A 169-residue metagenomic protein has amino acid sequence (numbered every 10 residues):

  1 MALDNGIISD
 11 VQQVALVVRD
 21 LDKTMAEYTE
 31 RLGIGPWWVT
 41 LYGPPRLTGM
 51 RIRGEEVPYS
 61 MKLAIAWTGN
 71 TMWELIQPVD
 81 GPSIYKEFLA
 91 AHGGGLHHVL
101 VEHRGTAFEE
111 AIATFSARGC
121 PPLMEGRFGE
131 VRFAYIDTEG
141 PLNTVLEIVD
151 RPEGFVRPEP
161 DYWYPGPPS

Functional and structural regions predicted by a protein language model:
M1-G6, K86-H92: Short, flexible, solvent-exposed loop/turn segments with mixed acidic/basic and small polar residues
M1-R51: Long, hydrophobic N-terminal alpha-helical segment
A2-G6, L16, T71-E74, E109-S169: Vicinal oxygen chelate
S9, V57-Y59, R127-G129: Short solvent-exposed loop/turn micro-motifs enriched in small/polar/acidic residues
Q12-R19, L63-M72, F88-A107: Vicinal oxygen chelate
D22-G43, A90-G94, V101-F128, R157: Extended intrinsically disordered, low-complexity coil regions enriched in Ser, Thr, Gly, Ala and often Pro
G35-F88, R132-F155: Conserved short beta-strand elements that form part of the metal-binding/catalytic scaffold of enzyme active sites
